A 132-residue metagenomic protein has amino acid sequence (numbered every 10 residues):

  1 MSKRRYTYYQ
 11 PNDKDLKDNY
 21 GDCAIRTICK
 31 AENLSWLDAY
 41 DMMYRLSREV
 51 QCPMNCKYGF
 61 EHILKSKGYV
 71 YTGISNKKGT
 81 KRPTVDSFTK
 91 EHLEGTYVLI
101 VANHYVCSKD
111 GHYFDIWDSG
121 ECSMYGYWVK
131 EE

Functional and structural regions predicted by a protein language model:
M1-P53, K57-T72: Active-site nucleophile-adjacent alpha helix/oxyanion-hole segment immediately C-terminal to the catalytic cysteine
R4-T7, G95, S123-Y125: Intrinsically disordered, low-complexity segments enriched in small/polar residues
Q10, V101, K130-E131: Surface-exposed beta-strand edges and flanking loops
I28-E32, T89, E132: Extracellular and analogous surface-interaction loops
S47-N103, K109-D118: Conserved active-site-adjacent core of cysteine acyl-enzyme catalytic domains
Y113-E132: Noncatalytic regulatory segments and standalone regulatory/sensor domains
